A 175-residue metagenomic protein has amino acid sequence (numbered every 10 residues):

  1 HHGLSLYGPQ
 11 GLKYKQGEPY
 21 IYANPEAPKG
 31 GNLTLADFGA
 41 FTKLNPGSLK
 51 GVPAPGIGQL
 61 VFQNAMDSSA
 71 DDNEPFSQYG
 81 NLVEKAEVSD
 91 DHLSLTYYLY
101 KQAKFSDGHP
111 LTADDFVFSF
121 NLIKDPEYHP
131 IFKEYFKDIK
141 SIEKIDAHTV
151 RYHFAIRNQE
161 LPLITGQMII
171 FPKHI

Functional and structural regions predicted by a protein language model:
H1-D91, N121: N-terminal lobe/hinge region of extracytoplasmic solute-binding protein
K13, A23-P28, S48-G56, K85-H129 (+2 more regions): Aromatic- and charge-enriched surface segment that lines or borders ligand/interaction sites
G39, K101, L122, I156-N158 (+1 more regions): Non-catalytic surface loops within mature trypsin-like serine protease
A40-L44, K104-F105, N158-L161: Primarily extracytoplasmic ectodomains and periplasmic/lumenal surface modules that are beta-strand-rich
N45-S48, H109, P162-G166: Short, solvent-exposed loop/turn and secondary-structure capping segments
D71-Y79, E127-F136: Short, solvent-exposed secondary-structure boundary motifs
K133-I175: Surface-exposed binding/hinge segments that line and control ligand-binding clefts or catalytic entry sites
